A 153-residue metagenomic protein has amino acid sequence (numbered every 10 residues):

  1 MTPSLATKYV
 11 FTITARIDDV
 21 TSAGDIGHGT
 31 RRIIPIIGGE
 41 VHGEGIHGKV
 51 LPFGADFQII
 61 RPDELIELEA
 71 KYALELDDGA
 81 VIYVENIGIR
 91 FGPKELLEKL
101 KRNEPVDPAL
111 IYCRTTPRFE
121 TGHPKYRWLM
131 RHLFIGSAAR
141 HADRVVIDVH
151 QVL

Functional and structural regions predicted by a protein language model:
M1-L153: Beta-strand-enriched cores of mature, soluble protein domains
